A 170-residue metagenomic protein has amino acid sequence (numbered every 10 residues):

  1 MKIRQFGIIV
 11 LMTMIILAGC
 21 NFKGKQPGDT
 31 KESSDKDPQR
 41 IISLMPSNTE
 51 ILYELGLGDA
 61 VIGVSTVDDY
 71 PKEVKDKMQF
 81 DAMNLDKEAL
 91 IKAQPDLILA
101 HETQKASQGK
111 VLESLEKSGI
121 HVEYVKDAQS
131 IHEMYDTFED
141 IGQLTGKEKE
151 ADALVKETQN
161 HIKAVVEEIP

Functional and structural regions predicted by a protein language model:
M1-K2, G56, G119, G146: Glycine-centered helix-boundary capping/hinge motifs
K2-M12, L17-T49, K149-P170: Bacterial Sec-exported substrate-binding components of ABC uptake systems
I3-R4, I8, L99-T103, V125-Q129: Short coil/turn segments at secondary-structure boundaries
A18, I62, I141, T145: Short glycine-rich loop/turn motifs that provide flexible caps or phosphate-binding loops at active sites
T30, Q79, E123: Generic anion/oxyanion-binding catalytic loop in active/binding sites
S34-R40, K110-P170: Extracytoplasmic substrate-binding proteins
R40-A93, L97-Q104, Q108: A short, structured surface patch at a secondary-structure boundary
